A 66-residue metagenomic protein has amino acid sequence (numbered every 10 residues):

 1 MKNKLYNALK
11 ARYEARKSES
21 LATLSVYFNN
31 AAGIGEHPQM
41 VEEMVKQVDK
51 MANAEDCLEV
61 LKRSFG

Functional and structural regions predicted by a protein language model:
M1-G66: Extended, charge-rich alpha-helical interface modules
